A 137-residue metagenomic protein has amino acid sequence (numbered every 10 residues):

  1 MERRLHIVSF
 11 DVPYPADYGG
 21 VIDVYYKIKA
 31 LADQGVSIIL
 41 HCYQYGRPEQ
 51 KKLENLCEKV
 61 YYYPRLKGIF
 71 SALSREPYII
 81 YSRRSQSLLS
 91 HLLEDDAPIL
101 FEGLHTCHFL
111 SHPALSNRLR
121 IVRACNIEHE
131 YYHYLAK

Functional and structural regions predicted by a protein language model:
M1-V60, D96: N-terminal subdomain of nucleotide-sugar transferases
Y14, H105-H108, E128: Glycine-rich nucleotide phosphate-binding loop and flanking beta-alpha elements of Rossmann-like dinucleotide-binding
Y43, E102-G103, C125: Replace "coordinates the UDP/GDP/TDP-sugar" with "coordinates nucleotide-activated sugar donors
R47-Q50, T106-S111: Short, well-ordered alpha-helical microsegments
L53-P64, N117-I121: Active-site regions of enzymes building and remodeling cell-envelope glycoconjugates
V60-L89: A short, charged, and often flexible helix/loop element on the N-terminal side of the glycosyltransferase catalytic
K67-E76, R120-K137: Acceptor-binding helix/loop patch of EC 2.4 sugar-transfer enzymes, predominantly nucleotide-sugar-dependent
S90-H108, I121: Short N-terminal targeting/anchoring amphipathic segment
